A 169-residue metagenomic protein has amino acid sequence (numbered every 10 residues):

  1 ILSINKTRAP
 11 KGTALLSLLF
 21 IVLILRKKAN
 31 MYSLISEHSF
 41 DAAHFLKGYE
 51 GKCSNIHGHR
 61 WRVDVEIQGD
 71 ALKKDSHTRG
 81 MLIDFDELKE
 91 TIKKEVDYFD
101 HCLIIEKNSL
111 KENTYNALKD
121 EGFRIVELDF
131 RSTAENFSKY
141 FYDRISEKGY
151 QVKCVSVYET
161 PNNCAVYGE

Functional and structural regions predicted by a protein language model:
I1-I4, I21-I24: Short hydrophobic transmembrane-like helices used for membrane targeting/insertion
K6-L18, A29: Positively charged N-terminal leader segments that act as targeting/secretion signals
L16, F20-V22, E66: Ubiquitous "structural anchor" signal
N30-E169: Charge-rich, low-complexity N-terminal segments
